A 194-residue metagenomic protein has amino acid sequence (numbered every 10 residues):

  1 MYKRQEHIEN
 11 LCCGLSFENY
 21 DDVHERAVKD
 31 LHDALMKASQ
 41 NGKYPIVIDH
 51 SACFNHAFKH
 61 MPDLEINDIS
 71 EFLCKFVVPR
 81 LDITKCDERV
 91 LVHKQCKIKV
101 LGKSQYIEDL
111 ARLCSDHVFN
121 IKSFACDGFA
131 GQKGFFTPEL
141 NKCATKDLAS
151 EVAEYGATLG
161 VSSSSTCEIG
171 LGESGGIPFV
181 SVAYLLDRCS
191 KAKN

Functional and structural regions predicted by a protein language model:
K3-N194: Iron-sulfur cluster-binding electron-transfer modules in prokaryotic oxidoreductases
